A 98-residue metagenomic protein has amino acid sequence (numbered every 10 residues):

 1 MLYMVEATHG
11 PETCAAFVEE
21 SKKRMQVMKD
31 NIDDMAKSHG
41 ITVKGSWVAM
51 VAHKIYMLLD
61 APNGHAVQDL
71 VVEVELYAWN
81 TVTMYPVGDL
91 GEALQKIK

Functional and structural regions predicted by a protein language model:
M1-S38, T42-K44, A49-H53, P62-A66 (+1 more regions): Short S/T/G/P-rich N-terminal loop/turn motif that feeds into the first structured element of a domain
S38, L76-W79: Short, well-ordered coil/turn elements that cap or connect secondary structure elements
I55-M57: Amphipathic, hydrophobic secondary-structure cores in small proteins
V67-E75: Short amphipathic alpha-helices in soluble, non-transmembrane regions that often serve as interface/regulatory elements
A78-D89: Conserved short beta-strand edge segments in small beta-sheet-based binding/regulatory domains
